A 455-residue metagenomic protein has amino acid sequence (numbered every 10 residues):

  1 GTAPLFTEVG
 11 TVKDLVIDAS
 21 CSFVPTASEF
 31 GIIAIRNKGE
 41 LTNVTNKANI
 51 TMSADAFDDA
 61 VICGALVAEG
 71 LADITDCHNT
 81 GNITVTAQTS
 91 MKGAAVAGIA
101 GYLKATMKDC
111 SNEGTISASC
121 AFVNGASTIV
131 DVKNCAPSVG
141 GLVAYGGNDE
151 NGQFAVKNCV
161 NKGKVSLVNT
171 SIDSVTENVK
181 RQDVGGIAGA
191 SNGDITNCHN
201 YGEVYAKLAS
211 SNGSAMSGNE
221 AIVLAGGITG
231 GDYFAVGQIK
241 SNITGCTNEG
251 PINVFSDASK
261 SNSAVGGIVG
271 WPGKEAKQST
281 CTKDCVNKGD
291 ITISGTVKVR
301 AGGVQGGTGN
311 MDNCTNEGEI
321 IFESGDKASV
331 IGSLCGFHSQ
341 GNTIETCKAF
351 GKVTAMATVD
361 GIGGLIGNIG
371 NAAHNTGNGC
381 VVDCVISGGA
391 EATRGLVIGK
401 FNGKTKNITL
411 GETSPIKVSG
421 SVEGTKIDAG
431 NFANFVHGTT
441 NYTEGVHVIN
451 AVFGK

Functional and structural regions predicted by a protein language model:
T2-K455: Surface-exposed loop/turn motifs in large extracellular/passenger domains
